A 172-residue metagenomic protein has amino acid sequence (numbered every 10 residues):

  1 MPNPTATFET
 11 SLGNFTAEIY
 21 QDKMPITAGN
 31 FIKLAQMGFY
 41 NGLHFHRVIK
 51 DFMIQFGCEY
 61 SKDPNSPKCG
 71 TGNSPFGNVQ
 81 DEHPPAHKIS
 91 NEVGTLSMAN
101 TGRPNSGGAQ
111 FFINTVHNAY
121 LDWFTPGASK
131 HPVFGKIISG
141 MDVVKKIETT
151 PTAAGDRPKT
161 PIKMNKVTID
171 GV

Functional and structural regions predicted by a protein language model:
M1-V172: Cyclophilin-like peptidyl-prolyl cis-trans isomerases
